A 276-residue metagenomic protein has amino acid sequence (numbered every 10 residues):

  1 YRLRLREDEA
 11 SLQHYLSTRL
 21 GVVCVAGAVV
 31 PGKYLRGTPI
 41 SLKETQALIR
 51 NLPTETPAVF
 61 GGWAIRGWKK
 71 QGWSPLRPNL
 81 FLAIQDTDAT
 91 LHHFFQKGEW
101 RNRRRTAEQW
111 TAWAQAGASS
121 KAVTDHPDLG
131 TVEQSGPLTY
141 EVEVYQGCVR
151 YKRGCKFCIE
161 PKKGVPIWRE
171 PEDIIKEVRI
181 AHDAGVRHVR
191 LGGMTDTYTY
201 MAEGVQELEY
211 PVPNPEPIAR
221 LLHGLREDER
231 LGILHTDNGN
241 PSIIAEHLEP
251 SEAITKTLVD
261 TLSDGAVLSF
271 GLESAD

Functional and structural regions predicted by a protein language model:
Y1-E172: Acidic, low-complexity intrinsically disordered segments
E9-S17, Q46, R50, D88-H92 (+5 more regions): Amphipathic, non-transmembrane alpha-helical secondary structure
I40, I49, I65, I84 (+9 more regions): Weak global preference for isoleucine
P57-W63, K176-E177, L225, G271: Low-complexity, flexible helical/coil segments
A122-V132, D173, D237-S251: Short charge-dense sequence patches
R179-D276: Conserved SAM/AdoMet-binding glycine-rich loop
